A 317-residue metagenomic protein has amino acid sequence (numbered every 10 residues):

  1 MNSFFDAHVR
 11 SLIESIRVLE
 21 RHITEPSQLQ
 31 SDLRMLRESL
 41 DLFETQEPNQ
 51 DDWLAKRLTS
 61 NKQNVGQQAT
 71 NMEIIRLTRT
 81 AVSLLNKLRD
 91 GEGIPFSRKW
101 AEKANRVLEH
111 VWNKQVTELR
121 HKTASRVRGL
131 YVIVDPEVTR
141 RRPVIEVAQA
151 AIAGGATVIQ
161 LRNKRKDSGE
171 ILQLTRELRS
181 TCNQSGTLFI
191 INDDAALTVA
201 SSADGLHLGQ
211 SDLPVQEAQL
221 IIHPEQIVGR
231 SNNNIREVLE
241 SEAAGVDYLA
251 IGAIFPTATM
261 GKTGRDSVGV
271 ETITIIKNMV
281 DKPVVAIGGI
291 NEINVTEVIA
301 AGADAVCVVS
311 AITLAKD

Functional and structural regions predicted by a protein language model:
N2-A203, I221-D247, I275, D281-K282 (+2 more regions): Conserved N-terminal beta1-alpha1 strand-loop-helix module at the mouth
T157, N163, Q210-L220, A250-T263 (+1 more regions): Glycine-rich phosphate-binding active-site loops on the catalytic face of alpha/beta enzymes
N192, G209, S231, I251-G252 (+2 more regions): Generic beta-sheet signal
A203-G205, D304: Alpha-to-beta junction loops
G261-T274: Substrate-recognition "cap/lid" segment bordering the active-site pocket of phosphatases
S267, G289-I290: Residue-level detector of alpha-helix initiation sites
